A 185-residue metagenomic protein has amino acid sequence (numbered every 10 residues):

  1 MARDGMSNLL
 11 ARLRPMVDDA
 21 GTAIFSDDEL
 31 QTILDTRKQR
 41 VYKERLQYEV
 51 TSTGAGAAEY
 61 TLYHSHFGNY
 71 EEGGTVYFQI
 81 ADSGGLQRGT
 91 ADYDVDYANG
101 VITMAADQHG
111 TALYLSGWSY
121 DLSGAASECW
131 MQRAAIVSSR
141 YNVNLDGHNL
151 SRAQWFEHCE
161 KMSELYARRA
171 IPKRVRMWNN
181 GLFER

Functional and structural regions predicted by a protein language model:
M1-L122, E128, Q132, R168-R185: Conserved short "hinge" loops at termini or chain/domain junctions
G5, T22, D96, G147-H158: Non-membrane alpha-helical secondary structure
L122-W155: Amphipathic protein-protein interaction modules
R152-P172: Long, highly charged low-complexity segments enriched in Glu/Asp and Lys/Arg with interspersed Ser/Thr
